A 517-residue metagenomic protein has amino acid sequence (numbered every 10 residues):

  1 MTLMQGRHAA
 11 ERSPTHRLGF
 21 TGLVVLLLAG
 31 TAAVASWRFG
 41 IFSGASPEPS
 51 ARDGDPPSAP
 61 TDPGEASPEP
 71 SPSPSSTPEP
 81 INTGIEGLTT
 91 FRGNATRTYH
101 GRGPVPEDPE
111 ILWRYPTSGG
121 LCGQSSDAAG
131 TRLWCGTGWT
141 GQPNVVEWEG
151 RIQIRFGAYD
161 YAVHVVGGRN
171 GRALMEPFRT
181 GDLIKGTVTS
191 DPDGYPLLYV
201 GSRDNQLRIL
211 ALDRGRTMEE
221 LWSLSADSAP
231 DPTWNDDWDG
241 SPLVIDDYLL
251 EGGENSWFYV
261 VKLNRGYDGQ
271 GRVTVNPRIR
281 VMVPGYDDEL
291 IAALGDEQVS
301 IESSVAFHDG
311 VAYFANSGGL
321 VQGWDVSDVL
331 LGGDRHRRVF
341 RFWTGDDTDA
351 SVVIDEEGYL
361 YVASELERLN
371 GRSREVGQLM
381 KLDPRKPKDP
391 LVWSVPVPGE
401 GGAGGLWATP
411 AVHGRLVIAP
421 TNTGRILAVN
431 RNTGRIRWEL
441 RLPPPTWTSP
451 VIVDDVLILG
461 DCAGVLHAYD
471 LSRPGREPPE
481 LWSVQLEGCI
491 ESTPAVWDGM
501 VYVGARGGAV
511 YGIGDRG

Functional and structural regions predicted by a protein language model:
M1-H16: Terminal targeting segments of Actinobacterial cell-envelope proteins
T2, W37-I41, P479: Intrinsically disordered, low-complexity segments used for protein-protein interactions
R12-G44: Hydrophobic single-pass membrane-targeting/anchoring helices
H16-L18, A35, N94, N255 (+1 more regions): Alpha-helix initiation/capping motif
I41-P80: N-terminal low-complexity, Pro/Thr-rich disordered segments that flank secretion/membrane-targeting signals
G64, P68-E86, F91, T98-T137 (+2 more regions): Extracytoplasmic/lumenal domain signature
